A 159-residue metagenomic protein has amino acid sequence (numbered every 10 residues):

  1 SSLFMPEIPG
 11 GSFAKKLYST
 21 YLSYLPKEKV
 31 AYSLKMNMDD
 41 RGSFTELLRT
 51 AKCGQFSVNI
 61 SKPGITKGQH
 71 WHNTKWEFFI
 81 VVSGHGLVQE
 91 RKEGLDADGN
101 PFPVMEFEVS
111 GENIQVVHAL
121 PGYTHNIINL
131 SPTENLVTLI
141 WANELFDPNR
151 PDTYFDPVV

Functional and structural regions predicted by a protein language model:
S1-S33: Mid/C-terminal beta-alpha module of Rossmann-like enzyme folds, strongest in SDR-family dehydrogenases/epimerases
V30-Q69, K75: A short glycine-rich, His/Asp/Glu-containing loop-to-beta-strand
F44, G68-H70, V88-E90, V116-A119 (+1 more regions): Short beta-strand His + acidic residue motifs that chelate non-heme Fe in jelly-roll/DSBH and cupin folds
E46-L47, K67-H72, I80, F107-V109 (+1 more regions): Short histidine-centered beta-strand/loop micro-motifs that create catalytic or ligand/metal-coordination sites
C53, T66, K75-W76, H85 (+4 more regions): Active-site lining segments that contact anionic ligands and/or coordinate catalytic metals
T74-D96: Glycine- and acidic-residue-biased ligand/ion/polar-headgroup-sensing regions
G94-G122, N126: Short acidic-glycine-tyrosine-enriched beta hairpin
D98-P103, L130-V159: Double-stranded beta-helix
